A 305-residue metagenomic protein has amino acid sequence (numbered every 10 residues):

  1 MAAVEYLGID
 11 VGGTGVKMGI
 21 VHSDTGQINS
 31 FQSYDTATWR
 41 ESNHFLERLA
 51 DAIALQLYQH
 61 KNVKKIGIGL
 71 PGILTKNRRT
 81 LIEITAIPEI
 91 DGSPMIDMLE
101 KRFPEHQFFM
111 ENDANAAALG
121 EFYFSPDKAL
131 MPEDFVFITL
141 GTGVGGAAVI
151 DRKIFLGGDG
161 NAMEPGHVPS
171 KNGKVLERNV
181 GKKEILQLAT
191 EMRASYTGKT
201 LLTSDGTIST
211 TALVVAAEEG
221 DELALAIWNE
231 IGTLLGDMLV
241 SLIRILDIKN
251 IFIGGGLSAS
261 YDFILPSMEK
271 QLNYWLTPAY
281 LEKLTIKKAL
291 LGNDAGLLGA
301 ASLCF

Functional and structural regions predicted by a protein language model:
M1-K65, L74-T80, I96-F108, Y123-V136 (+1 more regions): ATP-binding/phosphotransfer module of carbohydrate and carboxylate kinases, centering on a glycine-rich
D10, G67-P71, F137-G143, A147: Short beta-strand segments
V16-I20, V144-V149: Short beta-strand scaffold segments in enzyme catalytic cores
R79-G92: A charged helix-plus-loop insertion that forms the helical arch/lid used to bind and gate nucleic-acid substrates
M110-N112: Short loop/edge segments at beta-strand edges and connector loops that shape dinucleotide/nucleotide cofactor-binding
N161-E164: Structural signature of FAD isoalloxazine-binding scaffolds in flavoprotein oxidoreductases
